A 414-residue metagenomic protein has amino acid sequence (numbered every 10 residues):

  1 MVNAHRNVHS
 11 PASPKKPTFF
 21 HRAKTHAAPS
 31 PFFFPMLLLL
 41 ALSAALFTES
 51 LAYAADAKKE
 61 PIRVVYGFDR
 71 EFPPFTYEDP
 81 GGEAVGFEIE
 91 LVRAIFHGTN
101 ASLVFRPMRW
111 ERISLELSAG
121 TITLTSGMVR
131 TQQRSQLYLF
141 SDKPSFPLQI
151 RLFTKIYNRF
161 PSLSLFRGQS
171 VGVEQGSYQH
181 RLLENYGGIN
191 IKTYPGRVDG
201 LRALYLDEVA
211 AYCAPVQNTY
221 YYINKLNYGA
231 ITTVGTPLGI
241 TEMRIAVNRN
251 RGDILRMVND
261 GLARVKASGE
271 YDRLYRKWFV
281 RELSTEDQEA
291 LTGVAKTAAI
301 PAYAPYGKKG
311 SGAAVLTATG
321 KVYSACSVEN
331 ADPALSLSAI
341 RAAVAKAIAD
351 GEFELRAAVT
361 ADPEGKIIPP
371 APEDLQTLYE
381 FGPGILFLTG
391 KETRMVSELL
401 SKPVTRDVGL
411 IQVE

Functional and structural regions predicted by a protein language model:
D56-V129, Q136: Extracytoplasmic small-molecule ligand-binding "clamshell" domains of the periplasmic binding protein/Venus flytrap
D69-E71, R134, F146-T154, Y220-L262 (+1 more regions): Periplasmic-binding protein-like
T76-P80, V92-A101, S141-S145, L163-R167 (+3 more regions): Ligand-binding cleft/hinge of the Venus flytrap
I89-E90, V104-L115, Y178, K192-L206 (+1 more regions): Short helix-initiation/N-cap motifs at beta->coil->alpha
I89-T99, Y157-S170, E174-Q179, E242-L283: Extended ligand-binding regions for polar small-molecule ligands
S102, Y178-P195, A230-G235, L262-T285 (+1 more regions): Ligand-binding clefts/hinges and TM-proximal coupling segments of bilobed small-molecule sensing domains
R112-L115, G127-L137, L182-N185, A210-G239: A ligand-binding cleft/hinge motif common to bilobed small-molecule-binding domains
S284-P301, E352-E414: C-terminal binding/interaction regions
